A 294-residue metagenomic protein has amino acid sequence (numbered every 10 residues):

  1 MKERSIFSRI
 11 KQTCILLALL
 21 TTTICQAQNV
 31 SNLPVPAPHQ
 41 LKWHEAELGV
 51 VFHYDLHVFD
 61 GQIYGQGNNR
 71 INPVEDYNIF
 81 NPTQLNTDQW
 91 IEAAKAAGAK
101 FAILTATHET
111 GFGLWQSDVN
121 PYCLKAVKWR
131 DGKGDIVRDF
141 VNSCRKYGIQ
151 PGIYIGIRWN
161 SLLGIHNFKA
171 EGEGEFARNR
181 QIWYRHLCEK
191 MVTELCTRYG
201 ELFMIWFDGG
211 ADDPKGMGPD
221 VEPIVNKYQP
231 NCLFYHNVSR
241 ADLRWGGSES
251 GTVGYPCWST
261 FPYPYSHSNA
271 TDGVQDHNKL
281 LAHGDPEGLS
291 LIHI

Functional and structural regions predicted by a protein language model:
K2-C14: Bacterial N-terminal signal peptides that target proteins for export
S8, T22-I24, G49: A composition/secondary-structure signal for short, hydrophobic, low-basic-content segments with alpha-helix propensity
T13-T23: Bacterial N-terminal signal peptides
L20, H293-I294: Short, basic, low-complexity termini and linkers enriched in Ser/Thr/Gly/Pro that act as targeting/leader peptides
Q28-I292: Mature catalytic domains of secreted/periplasmic carbohydrate-active enzymes
